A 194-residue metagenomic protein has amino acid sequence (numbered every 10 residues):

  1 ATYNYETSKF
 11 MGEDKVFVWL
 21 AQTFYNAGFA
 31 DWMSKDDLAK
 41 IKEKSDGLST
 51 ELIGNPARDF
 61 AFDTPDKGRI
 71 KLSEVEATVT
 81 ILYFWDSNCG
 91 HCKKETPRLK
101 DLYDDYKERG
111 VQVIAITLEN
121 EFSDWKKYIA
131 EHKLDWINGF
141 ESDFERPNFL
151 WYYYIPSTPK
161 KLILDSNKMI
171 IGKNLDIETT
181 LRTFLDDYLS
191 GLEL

Functional and structural regions predicted by a protein language model:
A1-R69: Oxidative protein folding and maturation machinery
P56, T78, P156-T158: Short, small/polar residue-rich loop motifs at catalytic or cofactor-binding pockets
G68-L99, Q112-I114: Short active-site neighborhood of thiol/selenol oxidoreductases, capturing the structured segment around
K93-H132, F144-L150: Structural microenvironment flanking redox-active thiols in thiol-disulfide oxidoreductases
L134, D143-L189: Thiol/disulfide oxidoreductase modules built on the thioredoxin-like
N138-G139: Conserved beta-strand scaffold positions in the cores of enzyme catalytic domains, especially in NTP/NDP-utilizing
S190-L194: Sec-dependent signal peptide cleavage junction
